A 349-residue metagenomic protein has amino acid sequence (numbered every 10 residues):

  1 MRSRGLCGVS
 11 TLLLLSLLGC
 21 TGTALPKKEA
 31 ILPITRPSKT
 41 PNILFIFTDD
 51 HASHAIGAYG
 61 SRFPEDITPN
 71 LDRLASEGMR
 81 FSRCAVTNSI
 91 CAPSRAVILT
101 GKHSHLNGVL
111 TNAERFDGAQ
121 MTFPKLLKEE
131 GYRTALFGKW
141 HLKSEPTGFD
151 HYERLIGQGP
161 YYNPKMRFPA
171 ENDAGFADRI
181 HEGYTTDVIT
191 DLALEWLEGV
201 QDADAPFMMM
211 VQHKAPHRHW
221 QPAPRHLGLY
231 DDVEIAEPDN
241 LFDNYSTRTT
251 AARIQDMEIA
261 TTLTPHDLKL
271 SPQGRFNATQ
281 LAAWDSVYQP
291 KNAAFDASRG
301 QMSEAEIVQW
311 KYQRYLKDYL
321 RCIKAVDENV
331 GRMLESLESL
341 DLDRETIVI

Functional and structural regions predicted by a protein language model:
M1-S3: N-terminal secretory signal peptides that target proteins for export/translocation
G8-G19: Bacterial N-terminal signal peptides
G19-I349: Formylglycine-dependent sulfatase
